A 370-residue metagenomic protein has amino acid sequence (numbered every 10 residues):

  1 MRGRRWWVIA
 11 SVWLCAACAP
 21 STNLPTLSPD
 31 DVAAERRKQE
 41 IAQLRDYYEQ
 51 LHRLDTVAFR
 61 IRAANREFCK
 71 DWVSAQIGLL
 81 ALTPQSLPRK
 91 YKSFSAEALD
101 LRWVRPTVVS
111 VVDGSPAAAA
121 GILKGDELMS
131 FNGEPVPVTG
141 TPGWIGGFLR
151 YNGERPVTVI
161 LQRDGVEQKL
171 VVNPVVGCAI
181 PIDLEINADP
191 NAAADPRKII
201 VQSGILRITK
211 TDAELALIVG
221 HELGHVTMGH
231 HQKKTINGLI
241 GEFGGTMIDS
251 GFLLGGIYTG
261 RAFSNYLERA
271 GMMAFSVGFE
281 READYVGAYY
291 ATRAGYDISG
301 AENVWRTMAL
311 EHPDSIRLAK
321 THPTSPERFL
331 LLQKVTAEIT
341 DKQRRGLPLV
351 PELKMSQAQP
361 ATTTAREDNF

Functional and structural regions predicted by a protein language model:
L14-A17: C-terminal motif of bacterial Sec signal peptides marking the signal peptidase cleavage site
S21-A75, Q162-V166, G256-R317: Short helix/loop segments within enzyme catalytic domains that coordinate or immediately flank catalytic cofactors
D46-P106, V171-N173, G177-A188: PDZ/PDZ-like peptide-tail recognition elements
D71-Q85, N187-P190, E242-G245, E268 (+1 more regions): Active-site-proximal gating segments in proteases and membrane effectors
A117-T141: Conserved PDZ fold ligand-binding element
W144-D183, Y258: PDZ-domain C-terminal substructure recognizer with occasional recognition of PDZ-binding tails
I205, K210-E214, L223-L239, Y296: Catalytic Zn2+-binding segment of zinc metalloproteases
H230-R261, E302-W305: Post-HEXXH active-site segment of zinc metalloproteases
